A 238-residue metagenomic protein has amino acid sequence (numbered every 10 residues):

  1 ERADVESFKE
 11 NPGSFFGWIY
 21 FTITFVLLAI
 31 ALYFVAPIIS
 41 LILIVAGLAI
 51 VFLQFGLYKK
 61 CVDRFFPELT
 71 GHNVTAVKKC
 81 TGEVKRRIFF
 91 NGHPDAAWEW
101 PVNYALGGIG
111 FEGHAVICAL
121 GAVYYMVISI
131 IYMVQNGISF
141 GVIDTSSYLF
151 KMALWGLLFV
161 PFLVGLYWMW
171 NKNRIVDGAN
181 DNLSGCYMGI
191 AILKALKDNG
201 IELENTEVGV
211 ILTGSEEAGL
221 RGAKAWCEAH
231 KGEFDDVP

Functional and structural regions predicted by a protein language model:
E1-F25, Y33, P37-L43, L53-K60: Protein/peptide-recognition domains central to ubiquitin and immune signaling
D4-L28, E99-G121: Cytosolic-side membrane-insertion boundary helix
I23-I39, V123-D144: Juxtamembrane "helix exit" motif at the C-terminal ends of alpha-helical transmembrane segments in multi-pass membrane
S40, I44-T75, E83, A96-P101 (+1 more regions): Acidic/histidine-rich catalytic neighborhood of metal-dependent amide-processing enzymes
C80-I88: Proline/glycine-enriched tight loop/beta-turn segments at coil->beta junctions that connect or precede beta-strands
R87-F90, V208: Generic beta-sheet signal
H93: Histidine-centered divalent metal-coordination motifs
